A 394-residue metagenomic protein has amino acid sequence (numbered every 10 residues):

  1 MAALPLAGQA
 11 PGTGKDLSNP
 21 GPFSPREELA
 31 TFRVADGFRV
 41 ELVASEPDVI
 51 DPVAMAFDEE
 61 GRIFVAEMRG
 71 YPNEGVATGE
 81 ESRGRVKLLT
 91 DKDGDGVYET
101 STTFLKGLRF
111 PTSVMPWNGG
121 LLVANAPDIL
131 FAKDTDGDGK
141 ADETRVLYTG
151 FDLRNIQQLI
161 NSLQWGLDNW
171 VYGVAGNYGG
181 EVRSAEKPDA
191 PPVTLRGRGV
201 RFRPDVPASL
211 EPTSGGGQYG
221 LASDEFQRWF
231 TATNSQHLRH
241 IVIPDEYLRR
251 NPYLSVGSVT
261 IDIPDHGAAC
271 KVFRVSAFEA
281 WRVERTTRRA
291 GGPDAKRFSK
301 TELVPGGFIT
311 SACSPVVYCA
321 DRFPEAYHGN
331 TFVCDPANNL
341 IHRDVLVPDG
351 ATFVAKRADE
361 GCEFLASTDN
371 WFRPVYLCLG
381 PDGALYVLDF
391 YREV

Functional and structural regions predicted by a protein language model:
M1-G8: Hydrophobic h-region of N-terminal signal peptides that target proteins for export in Gram-negative bacteria
G8-V394: Beta-propeller domains with acidic blade repeats across secreted/periplasmic ectodomains and cytosolic WD/CNH propellers
